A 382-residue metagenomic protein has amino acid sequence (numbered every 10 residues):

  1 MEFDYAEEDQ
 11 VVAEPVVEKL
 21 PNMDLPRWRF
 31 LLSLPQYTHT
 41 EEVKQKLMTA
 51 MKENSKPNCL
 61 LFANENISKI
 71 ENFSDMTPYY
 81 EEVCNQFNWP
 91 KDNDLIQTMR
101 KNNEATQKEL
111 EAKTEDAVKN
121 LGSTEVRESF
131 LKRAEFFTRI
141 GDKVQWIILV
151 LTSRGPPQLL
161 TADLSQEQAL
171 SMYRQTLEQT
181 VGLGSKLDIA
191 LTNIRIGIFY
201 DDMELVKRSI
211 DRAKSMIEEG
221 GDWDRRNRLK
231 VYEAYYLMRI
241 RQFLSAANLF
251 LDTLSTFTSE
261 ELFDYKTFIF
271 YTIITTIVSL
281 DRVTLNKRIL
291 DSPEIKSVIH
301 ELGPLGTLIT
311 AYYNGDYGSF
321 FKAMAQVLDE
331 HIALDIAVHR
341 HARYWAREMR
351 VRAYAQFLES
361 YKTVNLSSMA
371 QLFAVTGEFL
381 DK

Functional and structural regions predicted by a protein language model:
M1-K382: Extended alpha-helical scaffold regions
